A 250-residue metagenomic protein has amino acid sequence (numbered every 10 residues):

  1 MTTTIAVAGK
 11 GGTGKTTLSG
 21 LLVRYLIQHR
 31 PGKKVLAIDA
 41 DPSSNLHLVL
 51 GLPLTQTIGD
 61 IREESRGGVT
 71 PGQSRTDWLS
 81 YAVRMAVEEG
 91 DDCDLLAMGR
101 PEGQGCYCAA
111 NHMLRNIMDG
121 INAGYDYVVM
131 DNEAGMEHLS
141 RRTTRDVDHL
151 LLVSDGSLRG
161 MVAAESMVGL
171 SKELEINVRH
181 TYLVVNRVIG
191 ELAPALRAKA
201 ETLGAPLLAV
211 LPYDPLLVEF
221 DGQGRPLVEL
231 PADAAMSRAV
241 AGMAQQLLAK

Functional and structural regions predicted by a protein language model:
V7: Hydrophobic anchor at the beta1->P-loop junction of P-loop NTPases
G12: Walker A (P-loop) phosphate-binding loop of P-loop NTPases
K15: Conserved lysine of the Walker
L18: Hydrophobic positions on the alpha1 helix immediately C-terminal to the Walker A/P-loop
Y25-G90: N-terminal phosphate/diphosphate-binding loop that engages ATP/GTP or pyrophosphate donors across diverse enzyme folds
D77-E89, D94-N132: Cytosolic-facing regulatory segments adjacent to core modules
A109-Y213, E219: Conserved catalytic-core segment of NTP-binding enzymes
Q223-A234: C-terminal boundary of histidine-terminating zinc-finger modules
